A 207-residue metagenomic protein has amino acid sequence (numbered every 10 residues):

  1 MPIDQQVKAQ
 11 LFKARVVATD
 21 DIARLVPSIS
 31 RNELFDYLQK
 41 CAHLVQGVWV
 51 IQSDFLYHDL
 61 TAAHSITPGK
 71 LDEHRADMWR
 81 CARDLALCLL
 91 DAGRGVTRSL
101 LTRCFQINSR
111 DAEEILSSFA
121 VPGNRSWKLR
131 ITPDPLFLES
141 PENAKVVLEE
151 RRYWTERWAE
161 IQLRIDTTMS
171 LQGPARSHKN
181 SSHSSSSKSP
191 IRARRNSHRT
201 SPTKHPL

Functional and structural regions predicted by a protein language model:
M1-L207: Long, low-complexity intrinsically disordered regions in eukaryotic regulatory proteins, enriched in acidic residues
